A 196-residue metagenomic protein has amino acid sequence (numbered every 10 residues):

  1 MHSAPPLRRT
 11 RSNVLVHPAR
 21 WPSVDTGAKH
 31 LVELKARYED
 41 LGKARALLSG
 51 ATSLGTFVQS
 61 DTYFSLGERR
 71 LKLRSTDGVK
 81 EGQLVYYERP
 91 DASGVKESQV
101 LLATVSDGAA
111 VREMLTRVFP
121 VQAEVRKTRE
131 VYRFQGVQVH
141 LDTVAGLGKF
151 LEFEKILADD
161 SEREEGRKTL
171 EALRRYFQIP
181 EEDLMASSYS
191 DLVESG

Functional and structural regions predicted by a protein language model:
M1-P22: N-terminal mitochondrial targeting presequence
M1-S3, S161, V193: Short intrinsically disordered, low-complexity coil segments enriched in acidic
L15-G136, F177-G196: N-terminal strand-loop-strand beta-hairpin
S93-Q99, L151-E152, E162-E164: A short, polar/proline- and glycine-enriched secondary-structure boundary/capping micro-motif
V121-D159: Conserved, surface-exposed functional patches that form binding/active-site neighborhoods
S161-M185: Mixed-charge, glycine-accented linear interaction segment located at domain edges/termini
